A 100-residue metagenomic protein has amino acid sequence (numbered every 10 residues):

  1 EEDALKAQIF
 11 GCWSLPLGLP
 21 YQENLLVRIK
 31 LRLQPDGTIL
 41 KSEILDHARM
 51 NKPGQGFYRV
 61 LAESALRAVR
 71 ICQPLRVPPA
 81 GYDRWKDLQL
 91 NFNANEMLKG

Functional and structural regions predicted by a protein language model:
E1, L17-G18: Long, low-complexity, Ser/Thr/Pro- and Asp/Glu-rich intrinsically disordered
A7-S14, K30-N51, L66-G100: Conserved "boundary/linchpin" sites in short secondary-structure elements
W13-P16, Y58-R59: Short secondary-structure boundary micro-motifs
L19-N24: Short loop/turn motifs at secondary-structure junctions and domain boundaries
M50-V60: A short, polar/charged loop-to-alpha-helix boundary motif
